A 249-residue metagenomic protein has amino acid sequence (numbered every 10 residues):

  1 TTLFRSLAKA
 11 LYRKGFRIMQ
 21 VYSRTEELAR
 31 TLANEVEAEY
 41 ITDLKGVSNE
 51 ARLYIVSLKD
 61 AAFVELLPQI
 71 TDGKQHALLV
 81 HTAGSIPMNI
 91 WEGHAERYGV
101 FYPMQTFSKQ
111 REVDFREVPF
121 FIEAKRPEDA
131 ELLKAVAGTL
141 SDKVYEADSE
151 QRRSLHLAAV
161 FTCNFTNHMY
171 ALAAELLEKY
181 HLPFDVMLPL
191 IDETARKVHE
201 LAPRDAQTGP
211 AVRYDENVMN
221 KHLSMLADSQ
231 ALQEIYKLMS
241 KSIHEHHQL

Functional and structural regions predicted by a protein language model:
T2-L3: Short, small-residue-biased leader/transition segments that mark boundaries at the very start of proteins
L7, E26, V36-E112: Rossmann-like NAD(P)(H) cofactor-binding subdomain of soluble oxidoreductases
L11: Aromatic pocket-lining residues of Rossmann-like dinucleotide-binding sites
R17, L28-E35, E112-L157, T162-H199: Internal alpha-helical scaffold of NAD(P)-dependent oxidoreductase catalytic cores
M19-S23, V56-S57, L78-A83, F120-I122 (+1 more regions): Short, hydrophobic beta-strand segments that form beta-sheet elements in well-ordered domains
Y22, I55, A159-T162, T166 (+2 more regions): Amphipathic, non-transmembrane alpha-helical scaffold segments
D192-L249: Interdomain hinge/lid region at the active-site interface of Rossmann-like NAD(P)-dependent oxidoreductases
